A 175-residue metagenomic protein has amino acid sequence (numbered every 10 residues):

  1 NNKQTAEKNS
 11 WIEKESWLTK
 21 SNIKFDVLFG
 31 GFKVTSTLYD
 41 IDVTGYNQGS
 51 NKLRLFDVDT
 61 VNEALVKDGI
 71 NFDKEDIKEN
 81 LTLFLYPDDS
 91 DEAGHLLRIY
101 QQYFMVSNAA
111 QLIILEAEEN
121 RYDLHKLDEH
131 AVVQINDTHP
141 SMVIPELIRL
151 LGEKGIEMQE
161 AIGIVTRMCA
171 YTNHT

Functional and structural regions predicted by a protein language model:
N1-T175: A conserved ligand/cofactor-binding region detector
